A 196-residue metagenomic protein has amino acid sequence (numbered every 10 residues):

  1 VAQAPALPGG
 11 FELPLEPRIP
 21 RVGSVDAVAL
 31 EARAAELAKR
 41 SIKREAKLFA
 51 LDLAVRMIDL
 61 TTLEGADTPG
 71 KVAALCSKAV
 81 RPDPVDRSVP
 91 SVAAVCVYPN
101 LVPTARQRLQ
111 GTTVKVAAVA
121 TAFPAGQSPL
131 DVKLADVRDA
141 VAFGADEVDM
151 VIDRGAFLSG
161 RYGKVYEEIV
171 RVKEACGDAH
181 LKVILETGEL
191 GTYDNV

Functional and structural regions predicted by a protein language model:
V1-I58: Charged, compositionally biased N-terminal leader segments and the immediate start of the first structured element
E45-L53, A66-P90, N100-V196: Alpha/beta enzyme core
I58-L60, V92: Generic preference for hydrophobic/aromatic residues in regular secondary structure cores
L63: A short, histidine- and acid-enriched strand-loop-helix "catalytic/donor-clamping" loop that lines the nucleotide-sugar
